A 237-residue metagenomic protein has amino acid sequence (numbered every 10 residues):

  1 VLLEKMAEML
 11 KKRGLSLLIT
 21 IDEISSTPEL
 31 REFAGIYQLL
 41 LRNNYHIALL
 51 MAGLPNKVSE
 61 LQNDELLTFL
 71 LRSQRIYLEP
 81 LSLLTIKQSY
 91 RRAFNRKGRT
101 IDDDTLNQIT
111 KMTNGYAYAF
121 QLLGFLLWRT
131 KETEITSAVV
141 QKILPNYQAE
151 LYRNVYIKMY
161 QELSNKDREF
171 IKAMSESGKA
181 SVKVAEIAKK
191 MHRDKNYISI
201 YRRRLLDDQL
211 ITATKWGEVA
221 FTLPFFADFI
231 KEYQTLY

Functional and structural regions predicted by a protein language model:
V1-P55, N63-L66: Conserved Walker B catalytic segment
S26, L54-S59, L81-L83, L127 (+1 more regions): Conserved nucleotide-binding/hydrolysis micro-motifs of P-loop NTPases
L30-A34, N63, K87, D167 (+1 more regions): Conserved strand-to-helix beginnings and helix N-cap segments that scaffold or border functional pockets
E32-I36, D64-T68, R92, F226 (+1 more regions): Short, glycine/charged-enriched secondary-structure capping and boundary segments
R42, D104, A149-Y237: C-terminal leucine-rich, beta-strand-based interaction scaffolds used for sensing/assembly
K57-K111, E132-I135: Helix-loop-helix "sensor" segment of P-loop NTPases
R91-N154: Amphipathic alpha-helical "lid/sensor" segments that cap RecA-like P-loop NTPase cores
